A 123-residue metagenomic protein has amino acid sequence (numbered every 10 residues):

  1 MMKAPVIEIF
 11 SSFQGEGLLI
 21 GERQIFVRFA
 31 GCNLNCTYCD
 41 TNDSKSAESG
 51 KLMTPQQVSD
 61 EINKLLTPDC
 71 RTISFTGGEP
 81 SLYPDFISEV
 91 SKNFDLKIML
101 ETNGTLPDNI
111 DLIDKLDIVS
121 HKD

Functional and structural regions predicted by a protein language model:
M2-Y38: N-terminal pre-triad scaffold of radical SAM enzymes
A4-E8, R23-Q24, Y38-D114: Conserved Radical SAM active-site core
R28, T76, S120: Short beta-strand segments
K115-D123: Non-cysteine beta-strand/loop elements that form the S-adenosyl-L-methionine
